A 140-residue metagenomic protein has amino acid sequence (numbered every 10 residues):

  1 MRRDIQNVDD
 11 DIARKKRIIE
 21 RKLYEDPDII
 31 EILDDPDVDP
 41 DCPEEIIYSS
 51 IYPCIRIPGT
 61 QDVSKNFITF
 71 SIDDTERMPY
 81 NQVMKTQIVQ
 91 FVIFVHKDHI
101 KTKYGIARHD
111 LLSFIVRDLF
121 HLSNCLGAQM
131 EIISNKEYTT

Functional and structural regions predicted by a protein language model:
M1-N81: Small/polar-rich, solvent-exposed N-terminal microdomains that initiate assembly or binding
I12, G105-H109, S113: Short, charged, low-complexity patches
I19, L23, F91, K101 (+3 more regions): Generic low-polarity alpha-helical segments
Y52-G59, K97, R117-F120: A short, hydrophobic secondary-structure junction motif
P79-Y80, I100-G105: A generic structural signal for short coil/turn motifs at secondary-structure boundaries
V83-H99, V116, T140: Oligomerization/assembly interface segments of phage tail-like spikes and tubes
D110-T140: Acidic-leaning, charged glycine-interspersed low-complexity segments
